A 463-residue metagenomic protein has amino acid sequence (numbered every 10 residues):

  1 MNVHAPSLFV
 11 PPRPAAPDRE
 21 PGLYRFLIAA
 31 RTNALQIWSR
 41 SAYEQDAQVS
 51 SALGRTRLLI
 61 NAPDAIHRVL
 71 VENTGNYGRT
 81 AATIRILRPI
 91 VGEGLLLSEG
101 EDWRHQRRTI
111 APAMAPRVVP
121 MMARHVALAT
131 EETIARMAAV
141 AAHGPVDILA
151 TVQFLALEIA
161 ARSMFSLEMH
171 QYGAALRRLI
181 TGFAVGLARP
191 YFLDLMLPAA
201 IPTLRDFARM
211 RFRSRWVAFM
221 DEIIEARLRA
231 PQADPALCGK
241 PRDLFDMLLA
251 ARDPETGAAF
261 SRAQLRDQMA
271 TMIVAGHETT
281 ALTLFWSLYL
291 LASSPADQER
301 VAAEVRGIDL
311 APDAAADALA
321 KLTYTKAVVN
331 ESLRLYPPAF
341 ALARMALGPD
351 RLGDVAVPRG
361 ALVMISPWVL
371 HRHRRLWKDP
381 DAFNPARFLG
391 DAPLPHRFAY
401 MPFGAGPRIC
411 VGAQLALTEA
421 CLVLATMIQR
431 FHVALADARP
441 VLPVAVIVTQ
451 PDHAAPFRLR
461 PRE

Functional and structural regions predicted by a protein language model:
N2-H105, P120-A135, H170-Q171, F207 (+3 more regions): N-terminal membrane-proximal hinge/A-helix region immediately C-terminal to the signal-anchor transmembrane segment
N2-P14, G78-I84, D102, V118-L282 (+1 more regions): Cytochrome P450 heme-thiolate monooxygenase catalytic core
P14-G22, A123-A127, R178-G182, A233-D246 (+7 more regions): Cytochrome P450 I-helix active-site segment
Y24-Q45, A218, E222, P312-G353: Conserved cytochrome P450 K-helix E-x-x-R motif and the immediately C-terminal K′/meander segment
T279-Q298, A302-E304, Q414-Q429: Cytochrome P450 catalytic-core helices
I365-A392: Conserved cytochrome P450 K-helix/beta-meander segment immediately N-terminal to the heme-binding cysteine loop
